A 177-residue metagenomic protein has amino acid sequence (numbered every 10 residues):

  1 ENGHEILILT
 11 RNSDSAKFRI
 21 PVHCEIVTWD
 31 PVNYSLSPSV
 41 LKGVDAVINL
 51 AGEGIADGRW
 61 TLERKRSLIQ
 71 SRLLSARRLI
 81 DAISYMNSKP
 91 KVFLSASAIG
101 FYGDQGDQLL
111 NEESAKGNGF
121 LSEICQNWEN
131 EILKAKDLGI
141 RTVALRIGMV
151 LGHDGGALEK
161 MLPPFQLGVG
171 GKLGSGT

Functional and structural regions predicted by a protein language model:
E1-H4: N-terminal Rossmann NAD(P)H-binding glycine-rich loop of SDR-like oxidoreductase domains
L9, V47-A51, F93-I99, L145-I147: SDR active-site strand-loop-helix element
D14, F18, C24-S75: NAD(P)H-binding glycine-rich loop region in Rossmannoid oxidoreductase-like domains and their noncatalytic homologs
R19-I20, D57-K65, D104-D107, G156 (+1 more regions): Conserved catalytic-core motifs of eukaryotic protein kinase domains, centered on the activation segment
S67, L74-G119: Conserved Rossmann-fold NAD(P)-dependent oxidoreductase catalytic core, especially the SDR/UDP-sugar
D107-E123, M161-L162, Q166-G171, S175: Catalytic loop of short-chain dehydrogenase/reductase
G117-A144: Active-site Tyr-X1-5-Lys
A135-L138, V143-A144, G148-T177: NAD(P)-dependent short-chain dehydrogenase/reductase
